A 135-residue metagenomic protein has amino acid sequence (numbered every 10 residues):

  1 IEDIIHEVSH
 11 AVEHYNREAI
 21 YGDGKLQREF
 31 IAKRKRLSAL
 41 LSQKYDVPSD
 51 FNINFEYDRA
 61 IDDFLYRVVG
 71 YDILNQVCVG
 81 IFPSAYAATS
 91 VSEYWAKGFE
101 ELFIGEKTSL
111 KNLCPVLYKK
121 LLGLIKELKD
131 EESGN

Functional and structural regions predicted by a protein language model:
I1-N135: Active-site-flanking segments in enzyme catalytic domains
